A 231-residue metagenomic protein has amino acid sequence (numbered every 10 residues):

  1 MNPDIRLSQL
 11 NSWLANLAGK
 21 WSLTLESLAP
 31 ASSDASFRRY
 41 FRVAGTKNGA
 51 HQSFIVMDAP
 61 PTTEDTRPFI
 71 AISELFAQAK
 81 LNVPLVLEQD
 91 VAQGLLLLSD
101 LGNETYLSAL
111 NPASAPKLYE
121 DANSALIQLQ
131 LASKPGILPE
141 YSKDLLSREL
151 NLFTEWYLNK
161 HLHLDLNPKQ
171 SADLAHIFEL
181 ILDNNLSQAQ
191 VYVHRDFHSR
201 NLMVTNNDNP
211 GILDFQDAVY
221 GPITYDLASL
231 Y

Functional and structural regions predicted by a protein language model:
M1-L23: Juxta-kinase regulatory segment immediately upstream of eukaryotic protein kinase catalytic domains
L10, N16-G19, K134-P139, L145 (+2 more regions): An alpha-helical support segment within catalytic cores of ATP-dependent transferases
L23-F41: ATP-binding glycine-rich phosphate-binding loop
S33, V91-Q93, A218: Short glycine-enriched loops at secondary-structure junctions
F41-S147, L152, L162, L186-S187: ATP-binding pocket architecture of kinase catalytic cores
V191-Y192, V204-Y231: Active-site Asp-x-Gly
D196: Conserved catalytic-loop position in the HRD/HxD motif
R200-N201: Conserved protein-kinase catalytic-loop position immediately C-terminal to the HRD catalytic Asp
